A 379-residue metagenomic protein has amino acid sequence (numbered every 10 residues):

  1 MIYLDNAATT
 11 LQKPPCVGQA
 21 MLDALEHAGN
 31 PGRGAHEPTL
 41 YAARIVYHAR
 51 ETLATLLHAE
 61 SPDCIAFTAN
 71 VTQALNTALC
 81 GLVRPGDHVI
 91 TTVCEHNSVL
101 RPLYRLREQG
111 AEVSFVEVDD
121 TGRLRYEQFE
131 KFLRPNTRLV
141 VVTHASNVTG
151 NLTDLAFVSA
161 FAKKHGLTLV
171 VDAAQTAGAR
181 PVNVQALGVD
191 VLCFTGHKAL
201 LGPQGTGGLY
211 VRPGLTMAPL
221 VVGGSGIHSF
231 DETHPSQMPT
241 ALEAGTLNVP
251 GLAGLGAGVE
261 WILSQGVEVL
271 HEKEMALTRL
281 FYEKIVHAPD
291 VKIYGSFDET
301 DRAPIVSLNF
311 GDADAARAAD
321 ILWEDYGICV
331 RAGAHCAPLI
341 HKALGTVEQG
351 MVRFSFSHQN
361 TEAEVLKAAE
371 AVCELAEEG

Functional and structural regions predicted by a protein language model:
M1-G379: Pyridoxal 5′-phosphate
